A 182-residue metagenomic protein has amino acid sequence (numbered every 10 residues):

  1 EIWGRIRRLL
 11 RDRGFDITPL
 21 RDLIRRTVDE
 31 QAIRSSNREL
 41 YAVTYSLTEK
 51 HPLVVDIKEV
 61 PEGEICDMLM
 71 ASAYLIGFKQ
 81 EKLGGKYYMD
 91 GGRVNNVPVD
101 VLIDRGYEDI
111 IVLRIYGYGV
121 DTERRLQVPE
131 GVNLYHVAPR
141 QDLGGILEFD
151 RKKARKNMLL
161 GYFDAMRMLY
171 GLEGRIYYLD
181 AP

Functional and structural regions predicted by a protein language model:
E1-P182: Patatin-like phospholipase
